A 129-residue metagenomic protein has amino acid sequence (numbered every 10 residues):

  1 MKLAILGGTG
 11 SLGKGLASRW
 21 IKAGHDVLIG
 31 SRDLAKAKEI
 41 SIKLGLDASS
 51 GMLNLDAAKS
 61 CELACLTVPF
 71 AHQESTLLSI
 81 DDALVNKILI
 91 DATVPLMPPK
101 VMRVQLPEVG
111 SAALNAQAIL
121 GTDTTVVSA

Functional and structural regions predicted by a protein language model:
M1, H25, S49, K87-I88 (+1 more regions): A structural micro-motif
M1-K43: NAD(P)+-binding Rossmann beta1-loop-alpha1 motif at the extreme N-terminus of oxidoreductases
I5, I29, L66, L89-D91 (+1 more regions): Structural beta-sheet core signal
K22, K43-L46, L84, G121-T122: Short, well-ordered coil/turn elements that cap or connect secondary structure elements
K38, L78, L114, A118: Active-site phosphate/pyrophosphate- and oxyanion-stabilizing loops and adjacent acidic/basic residues in soluble
L46-A48, L53-K100: Rossmann-like NAD(P)-binding element
T93-A129: Rossmann-fold NAD(P)-binding glycine/threonine-rich loop
